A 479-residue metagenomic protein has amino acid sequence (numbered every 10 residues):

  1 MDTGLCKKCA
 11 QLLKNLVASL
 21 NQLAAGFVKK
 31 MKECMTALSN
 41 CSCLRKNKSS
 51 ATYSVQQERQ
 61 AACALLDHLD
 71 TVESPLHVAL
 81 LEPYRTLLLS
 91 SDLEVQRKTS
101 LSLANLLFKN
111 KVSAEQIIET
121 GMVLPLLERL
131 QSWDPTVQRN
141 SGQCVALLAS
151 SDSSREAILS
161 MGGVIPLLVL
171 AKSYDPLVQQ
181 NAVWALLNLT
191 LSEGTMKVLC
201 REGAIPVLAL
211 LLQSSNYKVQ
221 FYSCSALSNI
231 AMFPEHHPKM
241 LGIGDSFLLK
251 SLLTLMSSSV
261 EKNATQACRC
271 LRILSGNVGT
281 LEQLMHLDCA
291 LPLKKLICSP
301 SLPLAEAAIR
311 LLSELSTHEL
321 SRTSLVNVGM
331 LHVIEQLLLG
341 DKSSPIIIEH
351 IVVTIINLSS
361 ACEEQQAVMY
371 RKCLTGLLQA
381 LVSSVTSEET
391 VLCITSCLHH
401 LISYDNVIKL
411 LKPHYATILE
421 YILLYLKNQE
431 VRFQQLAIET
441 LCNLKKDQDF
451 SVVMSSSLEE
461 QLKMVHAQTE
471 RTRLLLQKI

Functional and structural regions predicted by a protein language model:
M1-T86, S91-D92, S100-A104, E430-V431 (+2 more regions): Intrinsically disordered, low-complexity regulatory regions of large eukaryotic scaffold/signaling proteins
P75-K98, L106-T136: Internal amphipathic alpha-helical repeat/solenoid segments
L81-E82, S100, K111, V123 (+12 more regions): Residue-level signal for cytosolic alpha-helical hairpin/rod architecture
P83-R85, P125-L127, P166-L168, L186 (+7 more regions): Buried hydrophobic core positions in alpha-solenoid tandem helical repeats
S91-N105, W133-A149, S160-M161, S173-L191 (+14 more regions): Alpha-helical solenoid repeats of the armadillo/HEAT superfamily in eukaryotic scaffolding/adaptor proteins
Q116, M122, R129, A157 (+9 more regions): C-terminal per-repeat helix/turn "cap" of leucine-rich repeat
